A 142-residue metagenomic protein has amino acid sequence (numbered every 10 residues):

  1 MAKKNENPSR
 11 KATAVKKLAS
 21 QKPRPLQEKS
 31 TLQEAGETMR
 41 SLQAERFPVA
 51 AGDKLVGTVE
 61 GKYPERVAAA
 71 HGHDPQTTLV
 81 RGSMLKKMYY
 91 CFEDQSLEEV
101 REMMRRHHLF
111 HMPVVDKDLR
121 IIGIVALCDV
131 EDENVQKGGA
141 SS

Functional and structural regions predicted by a protein language model:
M1-S142: Tandem CBS (Cystathionine beta-synthase) repeat/Bateman regulatory domains
